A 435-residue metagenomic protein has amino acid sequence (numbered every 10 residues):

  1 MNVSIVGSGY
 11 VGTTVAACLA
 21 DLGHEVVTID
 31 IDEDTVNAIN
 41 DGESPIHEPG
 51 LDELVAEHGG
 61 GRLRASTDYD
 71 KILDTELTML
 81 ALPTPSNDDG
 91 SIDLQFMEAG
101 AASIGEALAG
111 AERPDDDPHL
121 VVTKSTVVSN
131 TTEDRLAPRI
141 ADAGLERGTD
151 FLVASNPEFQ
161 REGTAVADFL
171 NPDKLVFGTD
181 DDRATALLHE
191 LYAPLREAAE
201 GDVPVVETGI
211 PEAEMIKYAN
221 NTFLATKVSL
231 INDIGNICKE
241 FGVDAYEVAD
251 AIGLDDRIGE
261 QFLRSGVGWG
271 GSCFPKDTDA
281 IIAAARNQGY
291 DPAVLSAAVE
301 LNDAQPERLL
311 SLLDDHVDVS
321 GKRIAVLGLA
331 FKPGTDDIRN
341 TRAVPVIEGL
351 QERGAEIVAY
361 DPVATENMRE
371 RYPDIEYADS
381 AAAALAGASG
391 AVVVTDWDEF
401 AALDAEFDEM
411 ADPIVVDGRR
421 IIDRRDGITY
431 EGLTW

Functional and structural regions predicted by a protein language model:
M1-W435: Structural/interface elements that position substrates and couple domains in central-metabolism enzymes
